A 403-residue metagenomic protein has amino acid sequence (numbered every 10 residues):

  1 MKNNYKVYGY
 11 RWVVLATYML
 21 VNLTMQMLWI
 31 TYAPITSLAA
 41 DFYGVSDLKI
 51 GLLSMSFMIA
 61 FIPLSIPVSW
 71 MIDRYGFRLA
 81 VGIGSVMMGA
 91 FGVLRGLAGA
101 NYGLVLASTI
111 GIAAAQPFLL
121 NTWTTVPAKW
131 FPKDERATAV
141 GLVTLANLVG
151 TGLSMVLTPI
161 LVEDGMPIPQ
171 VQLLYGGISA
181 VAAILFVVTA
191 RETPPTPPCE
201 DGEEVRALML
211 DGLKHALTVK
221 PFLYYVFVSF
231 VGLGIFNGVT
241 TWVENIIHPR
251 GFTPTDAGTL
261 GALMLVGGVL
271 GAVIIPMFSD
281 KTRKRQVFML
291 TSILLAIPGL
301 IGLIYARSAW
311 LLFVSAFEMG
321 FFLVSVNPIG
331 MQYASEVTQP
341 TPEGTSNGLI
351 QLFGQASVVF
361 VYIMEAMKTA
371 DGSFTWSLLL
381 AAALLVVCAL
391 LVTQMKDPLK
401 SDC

Functional and structural regions predicted by a protein language model:
K2-Y8, T193-Y225: Juxtamembrane intracellular "pre-TM" segments in multi-pass secondary transporters
Y32-A33, K220-A262, V266-A272, V361: Extracytoplasmic gate region of multi-pass secondary transporters
P63-N101: Conserved MFS/SLC helix-loop-helix module at the cytosolic interface between two early adjacent transmembrane helices
L64-G76, G271-K284: Helix-to-loop junctions at the C-terminal end of transmembrane segments in multipass secondary transporters
L104, V143-P194: Helix-loop-helix hairpin linking two adjacent transmembrane segments in secondary transporters
S108-A146: Cytoplasmic helix-loop-helix junction between adjacent transmembrane helices in 12-TM secondary transporters
R283-G330: C-terminal transmembrane helical hairpin of 12-TM major facilitator-type secondary transporters
S335-S373: A late C-terminal transmembrane helix in Major Facilitator Superfamily
